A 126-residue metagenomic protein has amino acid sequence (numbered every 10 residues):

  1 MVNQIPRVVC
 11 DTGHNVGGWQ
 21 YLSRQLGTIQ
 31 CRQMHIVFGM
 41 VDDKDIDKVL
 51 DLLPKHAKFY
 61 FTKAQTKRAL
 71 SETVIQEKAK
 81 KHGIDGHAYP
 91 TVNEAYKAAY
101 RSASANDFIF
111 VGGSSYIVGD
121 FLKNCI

Functional and structural regions predicted by a protein language model:
M1-K58: Nucleotide phosphate-binding/pyrophosphate-handling subdomain across enzymes that bind or process nucleotide phosphates
R7-V8, L50-F108: C-terminal helical cap/extension that packs against the catalytic core of soluble nucleotide-cofactor enzymes
W19, E72-I75, V118: A general structural signal for well-ordered alpha-helical segments in protein cores
G27, Y100-S104, I126: Residue-level signal for alpha-helix termini/capping positions
D42-K44, K67, E94, I117: Surface-exposed, flexible loop/turn segments at secondary-structure boundaries
S114: Active-site-proximal loop/hinge segments that shape catalytic or ion-binding/gating pockets
G119-I126: Active-site-adjacent alpha-helix immediately C-terminal to a catalytic or transition-state-stabilizing loop
